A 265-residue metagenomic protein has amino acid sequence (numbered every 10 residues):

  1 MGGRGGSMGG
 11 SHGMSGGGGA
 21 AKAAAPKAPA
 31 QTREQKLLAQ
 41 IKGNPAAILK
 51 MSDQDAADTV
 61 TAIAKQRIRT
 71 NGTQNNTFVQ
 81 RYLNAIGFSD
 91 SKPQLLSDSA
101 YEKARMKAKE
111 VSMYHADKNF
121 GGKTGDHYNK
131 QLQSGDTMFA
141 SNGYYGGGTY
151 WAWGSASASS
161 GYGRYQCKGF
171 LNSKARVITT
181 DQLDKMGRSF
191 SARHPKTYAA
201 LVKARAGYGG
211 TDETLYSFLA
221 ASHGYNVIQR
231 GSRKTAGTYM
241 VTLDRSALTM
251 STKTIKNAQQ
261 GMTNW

Functional and structural regions predicted by a protein language model:
M1-P26: Intrinsically disordered, low-complexity segments
K27-Q35: Gram-negative host-targeted secretion-system effectors, predominantly Type III and Type IV, recognized via long
E34-Y150, G161-W265: Active-site and NAD+-binding cores of ADP-ribose-processing enzymes
S155-S157: Short, polar loop motifs at secondary-structure junctions
